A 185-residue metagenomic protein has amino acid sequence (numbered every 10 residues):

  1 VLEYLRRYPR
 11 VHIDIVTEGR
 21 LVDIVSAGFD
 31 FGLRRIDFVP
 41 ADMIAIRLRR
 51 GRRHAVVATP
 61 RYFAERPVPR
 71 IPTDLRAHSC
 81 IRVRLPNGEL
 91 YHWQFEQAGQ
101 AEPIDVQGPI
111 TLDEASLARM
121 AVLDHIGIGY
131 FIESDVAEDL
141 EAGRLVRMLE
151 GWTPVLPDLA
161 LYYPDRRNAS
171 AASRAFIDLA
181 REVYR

Functional and structural regions predicted by a protein language model:
V1-A41: Central regulatory/effector-binding core of bacterial HTH transcription factors
Y4-L5, Y91-D105: Ligand-binding cleft/hinge of the Venus flytrap
I13-T17, R82, P103-E114: Short beta-strand-to-loop elements that line the ligand-binding cleft of bilobed periplasmic-binding protein-like
G19, R35-F38, A58-P60, F131-S134: Beta->alpha turn/N-cap motifs
P40-I46, D139-L149: Ligand-binding "clamshell"
D42-R53, A58-V83, A98: Flexible hinge/capping segments at coil-to-helix
R119-R144: A ligand-binding cleft/hinge motif common to bilobed small-molecule-binding domains
E133-A142, G151-R185: C-terminal effector-binding regulatory domain of bacterial HTH transcription factors
